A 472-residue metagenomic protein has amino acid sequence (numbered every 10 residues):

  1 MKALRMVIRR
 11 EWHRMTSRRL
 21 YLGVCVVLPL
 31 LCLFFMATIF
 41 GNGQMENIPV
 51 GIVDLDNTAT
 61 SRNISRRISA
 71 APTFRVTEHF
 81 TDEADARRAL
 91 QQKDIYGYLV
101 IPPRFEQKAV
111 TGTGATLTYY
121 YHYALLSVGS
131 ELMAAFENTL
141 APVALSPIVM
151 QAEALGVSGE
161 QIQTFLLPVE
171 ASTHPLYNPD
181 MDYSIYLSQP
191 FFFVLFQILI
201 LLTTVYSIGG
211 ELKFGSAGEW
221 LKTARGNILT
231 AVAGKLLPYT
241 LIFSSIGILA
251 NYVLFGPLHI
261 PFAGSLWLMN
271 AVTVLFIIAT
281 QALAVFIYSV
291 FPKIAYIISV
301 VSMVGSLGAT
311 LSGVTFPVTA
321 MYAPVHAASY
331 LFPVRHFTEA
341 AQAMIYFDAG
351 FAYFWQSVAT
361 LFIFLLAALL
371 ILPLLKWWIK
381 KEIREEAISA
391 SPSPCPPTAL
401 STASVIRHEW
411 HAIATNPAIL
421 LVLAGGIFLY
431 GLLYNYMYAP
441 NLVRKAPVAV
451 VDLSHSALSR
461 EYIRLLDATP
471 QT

Functional and structural regions predicted by a protein language model:
M1-S184, P392-T472: Extracytoplasmic/periplasmic domains immediately adjacent to an N-terminal transmembrane anchor in multi-pass membrane
H13-S17, F193, L229-I242, I246 (+3 more regions): Alpha-helical transmembrane segments of multi-pass membrane proteins
V24, L28, Q197, L201 (+4 more regions): Hydrophobic alpha-helical transmembrane segments of multipass membrane transporters and ion channels, focusing on
M36, N57, R88, L241 (+5 more regions): Membrane-spanning alpha-helical segments of multipass transporters and channels
S127-A144, Y177-F192, E211-T223, F243-N251 (+1 more regions): Hydrophobic alpha-helical transmembrane segments
S188-S207: Long, hydrophobic alpha-helical segments
T203-I242: Helix-loop-helix units of permease transmembrane domains in multi-pass membrane transporters, especially ABC
G215-L221, N227, E382-L400: Alpha-helical transmembrane segments of integral membrane proteins
